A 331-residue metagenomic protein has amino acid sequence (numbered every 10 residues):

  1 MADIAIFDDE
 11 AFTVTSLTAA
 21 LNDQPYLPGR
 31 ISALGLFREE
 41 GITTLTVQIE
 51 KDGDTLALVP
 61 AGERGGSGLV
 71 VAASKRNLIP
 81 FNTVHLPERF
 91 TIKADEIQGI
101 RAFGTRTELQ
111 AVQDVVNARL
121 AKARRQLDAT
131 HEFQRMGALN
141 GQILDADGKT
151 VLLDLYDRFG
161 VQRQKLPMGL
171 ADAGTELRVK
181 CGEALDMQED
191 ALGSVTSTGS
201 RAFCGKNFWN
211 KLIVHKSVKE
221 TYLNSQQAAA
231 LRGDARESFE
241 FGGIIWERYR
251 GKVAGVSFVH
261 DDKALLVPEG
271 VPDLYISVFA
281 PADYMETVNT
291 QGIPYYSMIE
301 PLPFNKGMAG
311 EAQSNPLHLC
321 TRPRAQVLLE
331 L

Functional and structural regions predicted by a protein language model:
M1-L45, P323-L331: N-terminal alpha-helical "arm" segments
F7-T18, N22-P28, G148-K180: Hydrophobic alpha-helical segments and helix pairs
G35-A102: Assembly/oligomerization interface modules of large self-assembling protein complexes
E39, A191-T196, S200, I299-L302 (+1 more regions): A general structural signal for short secondary-structure junctions and capping/turn motifs
D54, D128, N315: Residue-level marker of positions within ordered structural domains that often coincide with functionally constrained
L86-V161, E176, D186-N210, K306-A312: Long, contiguous amphipathic alpha-helices that act as assembly "spine/axial" helices in icosahedral shell and virion
V179-S238: Ordered core of a single globular domain
K219-L331: Sequence/fold signature of self-assembling virion shell proteins
